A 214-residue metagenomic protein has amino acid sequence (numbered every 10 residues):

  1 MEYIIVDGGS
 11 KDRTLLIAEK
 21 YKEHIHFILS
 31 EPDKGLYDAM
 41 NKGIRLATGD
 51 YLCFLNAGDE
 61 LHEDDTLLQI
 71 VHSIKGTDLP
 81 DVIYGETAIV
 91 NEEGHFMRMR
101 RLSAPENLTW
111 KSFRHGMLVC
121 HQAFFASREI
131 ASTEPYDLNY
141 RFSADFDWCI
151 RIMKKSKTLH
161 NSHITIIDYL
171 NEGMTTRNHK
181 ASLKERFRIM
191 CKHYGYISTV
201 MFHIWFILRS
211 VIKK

Functional and structural regions predicted by a protein language model:
M1-N178: Nucleotide-sugar donor-binding/catalytic module of glycosyltransferases that assemble extracellular/cell-envelope
S73, I189, V211: Residues that form generic nucleotide/phosphate-binding pockets
R101, H179-L183, K214: Short, charged low-complexity intrinsically disordered segments located at boundaries of structured domains
K157, T165, T176-V200: Catalytic core of nucleotide-sugar-dependent glycosyltransferases
K192-K214: A transmembrane-helix-recognition feature enriched in membrane-embedded lipid enzymes and envelope glyco-/phospholipid
